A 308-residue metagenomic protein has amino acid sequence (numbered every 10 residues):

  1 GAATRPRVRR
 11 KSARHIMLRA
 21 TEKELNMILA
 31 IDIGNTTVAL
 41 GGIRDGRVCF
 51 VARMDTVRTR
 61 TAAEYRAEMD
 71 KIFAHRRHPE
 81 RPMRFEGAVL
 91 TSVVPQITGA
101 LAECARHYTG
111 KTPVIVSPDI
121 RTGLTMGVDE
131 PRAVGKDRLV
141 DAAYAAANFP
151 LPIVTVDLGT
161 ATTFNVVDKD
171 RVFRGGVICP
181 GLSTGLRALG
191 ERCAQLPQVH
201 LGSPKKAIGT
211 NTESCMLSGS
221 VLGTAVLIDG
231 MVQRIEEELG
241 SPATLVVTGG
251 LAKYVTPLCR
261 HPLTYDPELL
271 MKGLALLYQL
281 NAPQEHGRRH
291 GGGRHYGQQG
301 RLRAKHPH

Functional and structural regions predicted by a protein language model:
T4-R9, A13, M17-A20, G293-R294 (+1 more regions): Short, low-complexity intrinsically disordered segments enriched in A/P/G/S/L with frequent Arg, especially at protein
L25-A30, A188-H308: ATP-binding/phosphotransfer module of carbohydrate and carboxylate kinases, centering on a glycine-rich
I28-D32, V89, I153-D157, V246: Short glycine-aspartate micro-motif
I28-K71, R81, V172-P197, G202-S203: Short glycine-rich, Thr/Ser-proximal phosphate-binding strand/loop in the N-terminal lobe of ATP-dependent enzymes
T59-T61, I120-L124, L269-G273: A short acidic, often aromatic-flanked loop/helix-cap motif at beta-alpha or helix-coil junctions that lines enzyme
M69-G87, M231-A243: Phosphate/pyrophosphate-binding loops at sites that engage ATP/ADP/AMP, CoA/4′-phosphopantetheine, polyphosphate
H78-V134, D170-G176, G181-L182, T210-V221 (+3 more regions): Short beta-strand-loop/turn "lid" adjacent to the catalytic site in phosphate-handling enzymes
K111-R192, V221-R234, P267, Y296 (+1 more regions): Phosphate-binding/catalytic loop of phosphoryl-transfer enzymes
